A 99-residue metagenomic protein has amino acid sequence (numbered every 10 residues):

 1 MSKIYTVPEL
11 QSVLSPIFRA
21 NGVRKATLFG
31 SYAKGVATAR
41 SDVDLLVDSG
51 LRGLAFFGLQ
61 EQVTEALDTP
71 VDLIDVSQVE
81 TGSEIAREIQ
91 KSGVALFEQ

Functional and structural regions predicted by a protein language model:
M1-K25, K34-A39, G50-Q99: Catalytic core of pol beta-like nucleotidyltransferases
D42-D48: Accessory recognition modules or surfaces
